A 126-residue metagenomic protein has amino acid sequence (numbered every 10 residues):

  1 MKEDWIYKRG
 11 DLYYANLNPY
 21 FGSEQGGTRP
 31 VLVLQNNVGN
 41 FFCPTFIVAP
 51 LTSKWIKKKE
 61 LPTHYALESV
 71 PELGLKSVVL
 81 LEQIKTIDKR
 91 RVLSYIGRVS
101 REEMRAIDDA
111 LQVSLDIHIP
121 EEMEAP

Functional and structural regions predicted by a protein language model:
D4, V70-P126: C-terminal terminal-subdomain/extension
N18-G22: Short, charged beta-turn/beta-strand-edge "cap" motif at the junction between a beta-strand and an adjacent loop
S23-G27, V33-S69: Compact nucleic-acid interaction/catalytic patches
